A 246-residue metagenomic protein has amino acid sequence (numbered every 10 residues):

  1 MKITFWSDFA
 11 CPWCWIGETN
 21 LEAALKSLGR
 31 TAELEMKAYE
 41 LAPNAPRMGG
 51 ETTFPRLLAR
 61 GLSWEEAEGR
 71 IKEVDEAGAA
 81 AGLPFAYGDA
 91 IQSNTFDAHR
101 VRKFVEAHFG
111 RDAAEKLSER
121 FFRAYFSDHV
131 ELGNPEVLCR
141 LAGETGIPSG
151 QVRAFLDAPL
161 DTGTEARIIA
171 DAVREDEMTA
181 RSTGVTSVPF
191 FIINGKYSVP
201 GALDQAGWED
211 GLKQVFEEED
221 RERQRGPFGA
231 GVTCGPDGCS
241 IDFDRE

Functional and structural regions predicted by a protein language model:
K2, P12-F96, K103-V105, G110-D112 (+2 more regions): Chalcogenol-based redox active-site neighborhoods
I3-W6, E18-R30, M36, K103 (+2 more regions): C-terminal cap of thioredoxin/glutaredoxin-like
F9: Active-site beta-to-alpha loop of glycosyltransferases that engages the nucleotide-sugar donor
N44-P46, D97-A98, D161-T162, V199: Short Asp/Glu-rich motifs
F96-D97, C239: A C-terminal junction/extension of Radical SAM enzymes
